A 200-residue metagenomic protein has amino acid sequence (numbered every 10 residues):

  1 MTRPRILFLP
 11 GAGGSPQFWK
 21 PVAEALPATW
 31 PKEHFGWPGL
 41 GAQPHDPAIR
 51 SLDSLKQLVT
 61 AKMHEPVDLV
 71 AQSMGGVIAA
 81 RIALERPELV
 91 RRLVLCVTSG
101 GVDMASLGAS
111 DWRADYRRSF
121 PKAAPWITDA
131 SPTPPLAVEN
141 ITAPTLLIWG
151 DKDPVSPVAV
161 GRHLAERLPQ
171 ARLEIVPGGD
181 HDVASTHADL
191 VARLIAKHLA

Functional and structural regions predicted by a protein language model:
G11-G14, S73: Active-site glycine-rich loops that stabilize anionic/oxyanionic intermediates across multiple enzyme folds
K20, E24, E33-V70, R193: Active-site loop/oxyanion-hole signature of alpha/beta-hydrolase fold enzymes
A48, A80, L84-E85, L89-A123: Flexible "cap/lid" loop of the alpha/beta hydrolase fold
A71-G75, A79: Gly/Ala-rich beta-loop-alpha elbow adjacent to hydrolase catalytic centers
K122-A137: Active-site nucleophile elbow and catalytic-triad environment of alpha/beta-hydrolase enzymes
I141, L147-W149, D153: Short beta-strand/loop motif that positions the catalytic acidic residue of the alpha/beta-hydrolase fold
K152-S156, H181: Acidic catalytic loop of the alpha/beta-hydrolase fold
G179-A192: Catalytic histidine-centered segment of alpha/beta-hydrolase-like enzymes
